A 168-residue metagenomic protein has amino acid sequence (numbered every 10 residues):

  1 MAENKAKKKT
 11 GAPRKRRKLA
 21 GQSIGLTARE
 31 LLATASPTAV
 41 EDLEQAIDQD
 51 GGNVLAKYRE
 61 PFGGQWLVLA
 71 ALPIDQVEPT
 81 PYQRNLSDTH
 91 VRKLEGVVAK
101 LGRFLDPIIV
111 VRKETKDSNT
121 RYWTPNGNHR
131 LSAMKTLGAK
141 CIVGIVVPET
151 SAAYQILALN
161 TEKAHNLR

Functional and structural regions predicted by a protein language model:
A2-V146, Q155-A158: Short, charged/polar connector segments at secondary-structure boundaries
K163-R168: A polyampholytic, Gly/Pro-enriched intrinsically disordered region
